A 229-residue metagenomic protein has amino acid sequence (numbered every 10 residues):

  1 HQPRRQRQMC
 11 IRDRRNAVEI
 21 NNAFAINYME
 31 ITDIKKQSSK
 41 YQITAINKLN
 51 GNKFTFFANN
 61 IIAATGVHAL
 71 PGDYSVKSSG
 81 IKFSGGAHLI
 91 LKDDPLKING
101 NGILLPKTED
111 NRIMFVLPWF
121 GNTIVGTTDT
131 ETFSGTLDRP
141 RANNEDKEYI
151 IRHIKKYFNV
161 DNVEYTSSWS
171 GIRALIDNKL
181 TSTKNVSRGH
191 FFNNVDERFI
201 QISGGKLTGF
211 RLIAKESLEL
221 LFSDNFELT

Functional and structural regions predicted by a protein language model:
H1-I11: Single conserved hydrophobic/aromatic residue that forms the stacking wall/gate of nucleotide- or nucleobase-binding
R7, A23-F24, F199: Short, conserved active-site loop motifs that form the nucleotide-linked donor/cofactor pocket
R12, A17, A69, D73 (+2 more regions): C-terminal catalytic lobe of FAD-dependent flavoproteins
F24, D33, F57, I113-F115 (+1 more regions): Short, surface-exposed charged micro-motifs
N27-Y41: A conserved short coil-to-beta-strand element within the FAD-binding core of flavoproteins
S39-I43, N99-G100: Short, hydrophobic/aromatic-rich segments at coil-to-beta transitions
L49-N60: Core beta-strand elements of the Rossmann-like FAD/NAD(P) dinucleotide-binding domain in flavoenzyme oxidoreductases
I62-T65: Short, well-ordered coil/turn residues at beta-beta hairpins and beta-strand->alpha-helix junctions within
